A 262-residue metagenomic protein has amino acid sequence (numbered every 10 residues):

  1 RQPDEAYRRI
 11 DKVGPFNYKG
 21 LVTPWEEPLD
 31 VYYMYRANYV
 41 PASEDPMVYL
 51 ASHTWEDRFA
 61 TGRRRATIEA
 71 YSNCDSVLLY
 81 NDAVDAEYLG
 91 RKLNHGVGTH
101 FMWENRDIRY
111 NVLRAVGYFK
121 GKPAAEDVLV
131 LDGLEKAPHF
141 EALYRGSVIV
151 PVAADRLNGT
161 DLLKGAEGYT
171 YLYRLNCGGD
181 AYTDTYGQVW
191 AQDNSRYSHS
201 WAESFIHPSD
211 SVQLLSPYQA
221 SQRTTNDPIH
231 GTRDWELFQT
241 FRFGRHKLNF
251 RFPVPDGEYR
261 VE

Functional and structural regions predicted by a protein language model:
R1-V152, T185: Substrate-binding clefts and catalytic carboxylate motifs of secreted carbohydrate-active enzymes
P138-V261: Compositionally biased, intrinsically disordered or flexible polar/acidic segments
